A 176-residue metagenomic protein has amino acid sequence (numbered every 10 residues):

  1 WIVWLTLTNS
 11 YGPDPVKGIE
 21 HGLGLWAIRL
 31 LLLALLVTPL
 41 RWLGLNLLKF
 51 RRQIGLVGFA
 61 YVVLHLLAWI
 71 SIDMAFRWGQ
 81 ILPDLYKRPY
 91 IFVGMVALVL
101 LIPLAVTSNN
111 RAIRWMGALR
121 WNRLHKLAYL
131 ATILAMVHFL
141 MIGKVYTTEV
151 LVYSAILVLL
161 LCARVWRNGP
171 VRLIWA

Functional and structural regions predicted by a protein language model:
W1-A176: Membrane-embedded alpha-helical bundles that constitute the cytochrome b-like, heme-associated redox core of multi-pass
